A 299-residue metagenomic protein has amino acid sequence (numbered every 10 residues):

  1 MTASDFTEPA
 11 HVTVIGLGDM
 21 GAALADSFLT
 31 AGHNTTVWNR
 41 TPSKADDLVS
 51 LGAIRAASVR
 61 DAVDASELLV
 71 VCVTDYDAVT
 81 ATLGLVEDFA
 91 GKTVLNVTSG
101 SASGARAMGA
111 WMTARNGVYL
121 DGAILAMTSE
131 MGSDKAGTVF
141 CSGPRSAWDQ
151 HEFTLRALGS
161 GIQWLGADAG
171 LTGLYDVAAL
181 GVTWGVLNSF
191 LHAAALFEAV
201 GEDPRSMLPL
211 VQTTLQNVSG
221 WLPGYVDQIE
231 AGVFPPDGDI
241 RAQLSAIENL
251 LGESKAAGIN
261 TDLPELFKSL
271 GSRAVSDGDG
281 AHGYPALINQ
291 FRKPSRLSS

Functional and structural regions predicted by a protein language model:
M1-D64, L68-V71, K92, T128: NAD(P)+-binding Rossmann beta1-loop-alpha1 motif at the extreme N-terminus of oxidoreductases
T35, R55, V118-L120, I162 (+1 more regions): Hydrophobic beta-strand scaffold residues
V59-V118: Rossmann-fold NAD(P) dinucleotide-binding segment
G100-L180: Rossmann-fold dinucleotide-binding core
L171-F291: Helical "substrate-binding/catalytic lid" subdomain of Rossmann-like NAD(P)-dependent dehydrogenases/reductases
